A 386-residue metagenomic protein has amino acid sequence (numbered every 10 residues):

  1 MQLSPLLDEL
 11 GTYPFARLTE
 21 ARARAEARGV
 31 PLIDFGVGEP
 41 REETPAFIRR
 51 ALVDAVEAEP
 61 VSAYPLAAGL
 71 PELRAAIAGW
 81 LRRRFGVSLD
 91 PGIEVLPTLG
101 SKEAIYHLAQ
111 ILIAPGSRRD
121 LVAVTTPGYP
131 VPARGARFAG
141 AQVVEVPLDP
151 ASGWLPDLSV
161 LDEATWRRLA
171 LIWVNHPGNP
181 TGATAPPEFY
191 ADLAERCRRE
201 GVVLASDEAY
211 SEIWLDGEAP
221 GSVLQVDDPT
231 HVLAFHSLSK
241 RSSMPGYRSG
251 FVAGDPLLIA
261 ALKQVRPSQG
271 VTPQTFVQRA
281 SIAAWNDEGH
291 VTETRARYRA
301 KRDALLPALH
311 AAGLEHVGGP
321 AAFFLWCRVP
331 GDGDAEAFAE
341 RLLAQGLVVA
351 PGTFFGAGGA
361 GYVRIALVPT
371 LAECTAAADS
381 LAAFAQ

Functional and structural regions predicted by a protein language model:
Q2-G100, H107, A284-N286, V348 (+1 more regions): N-terminal small-domain helix-loop-helix segment of the aminotransferase-like
L18, F35, L52, I77 (+14 more regions): Generic structural signal for small/hydrophobic residues in well-ordered secondary structure, especially within
G79, R83, A337, A344-A350 (+1 more regions): PLP-dependent enzyme catalytic core of the Aspartate aminotransferase-like
I111-A136: Conserved PLP-anchoring active-site segment centered on the Schiff-base-forming lysine
D120, R199-V203, P229-T230: A short helix->loop->beta-strand "cap" motif at the edges of active sites that frequently abuts
V144, L148-D216: Active-site phosphate-binding strand-loop segment of PLP-dependent enzymes
Q225-R299, A385: Conserved core segment of the aminotransferase class I/II
I282, Y298-L306, H316-R328, G359: Conserved glycine-rich beta-strand-loop-beta hairpin in the small C-terminal domain of fold type I
